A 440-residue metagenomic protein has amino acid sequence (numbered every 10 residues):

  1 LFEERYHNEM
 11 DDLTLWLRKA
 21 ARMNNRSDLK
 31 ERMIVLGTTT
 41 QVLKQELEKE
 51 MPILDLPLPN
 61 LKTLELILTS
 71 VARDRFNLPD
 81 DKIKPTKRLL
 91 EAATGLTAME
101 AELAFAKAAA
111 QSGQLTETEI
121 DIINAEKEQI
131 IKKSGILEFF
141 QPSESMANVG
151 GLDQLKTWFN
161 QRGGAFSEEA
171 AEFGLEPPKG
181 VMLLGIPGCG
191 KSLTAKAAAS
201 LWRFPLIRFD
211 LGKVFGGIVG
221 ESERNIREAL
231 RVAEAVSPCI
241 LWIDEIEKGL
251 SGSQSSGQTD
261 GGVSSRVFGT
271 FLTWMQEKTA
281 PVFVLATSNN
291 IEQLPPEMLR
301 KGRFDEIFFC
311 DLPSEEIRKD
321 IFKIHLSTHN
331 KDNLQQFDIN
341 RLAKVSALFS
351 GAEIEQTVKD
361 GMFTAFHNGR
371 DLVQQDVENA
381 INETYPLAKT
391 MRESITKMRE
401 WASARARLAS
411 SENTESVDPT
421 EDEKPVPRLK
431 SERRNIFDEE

Functional and structural regions predicted by a protein language model:
L1-R75, M146-A343, F349: Walker A/P-loop NTP-binding motif of AAA+ ATPase domains
Q45, Q114-M146, E247: Conserved ASCE P-loop NTPase core motifs with emphasis on AAA+ ATPases
E50-L78, I83-A106, A110: Extended, charged alpha-helical coiled-coil/arm scaffolds that mediate oligomerization and mechanical coupling in large
N77, A98, Q114, F204 (+3 more regions): Short glycine/serine/threonine/alanine-rich loop segments
P79-A92, F140-E144, L250-G252, N333-L348 (+1 more regions): Short conserved motifs of the RecA-like P-loop NTPase core
D81-K84, L241, A286, L334-D338 (+3 more regions): Alpha-helix N-cap and coil->helix boundary residues
R88-T94, M99-G113, D121-A125, K344 (+2 more regions): C-terminal helical "lid" of AAA+/P-loop NTPase domains
E128-A197, R231, A235, N340-T357 (+1 more regions): C-terminal engagement/docking regions of AAA+ P-loop ATPases
